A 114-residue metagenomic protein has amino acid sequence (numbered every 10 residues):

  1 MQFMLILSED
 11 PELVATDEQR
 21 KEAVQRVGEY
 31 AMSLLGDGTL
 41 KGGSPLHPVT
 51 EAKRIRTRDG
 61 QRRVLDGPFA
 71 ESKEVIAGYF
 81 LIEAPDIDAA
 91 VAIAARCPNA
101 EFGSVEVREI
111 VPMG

Functional and structural regions predicted by a protein language model:
M1-G114: Conserved, structured core segments of small domains
